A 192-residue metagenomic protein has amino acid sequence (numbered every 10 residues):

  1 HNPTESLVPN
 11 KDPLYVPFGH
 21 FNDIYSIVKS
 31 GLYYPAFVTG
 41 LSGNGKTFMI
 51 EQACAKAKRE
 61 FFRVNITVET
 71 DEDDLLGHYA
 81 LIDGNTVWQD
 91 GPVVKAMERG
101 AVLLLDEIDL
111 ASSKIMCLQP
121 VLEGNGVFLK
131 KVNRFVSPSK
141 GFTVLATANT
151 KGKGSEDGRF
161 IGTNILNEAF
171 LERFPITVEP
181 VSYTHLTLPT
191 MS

Functional and structural regions predicted by a protein language model:
N2-L186: AAA+ P-loop NTPase catalytic core and its hallmark functional loops
T187-S192: A short, hydrophobic C-terminal helix/tail in secreted or cell-surface proteins
